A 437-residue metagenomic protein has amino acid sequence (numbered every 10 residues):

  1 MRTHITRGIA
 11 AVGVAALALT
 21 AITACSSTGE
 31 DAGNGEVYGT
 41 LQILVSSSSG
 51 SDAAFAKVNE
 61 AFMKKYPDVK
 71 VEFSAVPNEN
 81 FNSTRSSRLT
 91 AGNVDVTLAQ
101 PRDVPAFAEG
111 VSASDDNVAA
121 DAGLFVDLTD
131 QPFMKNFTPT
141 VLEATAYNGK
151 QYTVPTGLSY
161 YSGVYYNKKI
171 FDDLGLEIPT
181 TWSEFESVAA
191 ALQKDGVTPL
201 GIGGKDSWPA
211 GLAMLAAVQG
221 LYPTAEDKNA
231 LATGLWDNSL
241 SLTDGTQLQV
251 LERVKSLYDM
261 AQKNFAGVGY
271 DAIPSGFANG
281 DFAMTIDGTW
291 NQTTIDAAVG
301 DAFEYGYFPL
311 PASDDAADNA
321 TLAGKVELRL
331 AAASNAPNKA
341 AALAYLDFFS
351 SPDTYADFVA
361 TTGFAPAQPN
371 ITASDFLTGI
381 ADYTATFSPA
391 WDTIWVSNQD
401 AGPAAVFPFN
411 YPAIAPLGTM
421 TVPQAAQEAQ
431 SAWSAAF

Functional and structural regions predicted by a protein language model:
R2-V14, A18-A113, A432-F437: Conserved N-terminal structural module of periplasmic/extracytoplasmic solute-binding proteins
A75-T84, W182-S187, F265-N279: Short helix-initiation/N-cap motifs at beta->coil->alpha
V104-S162: Hinge/lid segment of periplasmic solute-binding proteins
Y152-P155, E186-N238: Extracytoplasmic/periplasmic solute-binding protein
Y161, D259, A297-T361: Extracytoplasmic/periplasmic substrate-recognition and gating elements
D172, T386-F437: Conserved C-terminal helix/tail region of periplasmic/extracytoplasmic solute-binding proteins
A191, A232-F265: Glycine-centered hinge/linker elements that transmit conformational signals in sensory and ligand-binding systems
F308-A312, V359-V406: Long, aromatic- and glycine/proline-rich binding clefts that accommodate carbohydrate-like moieties
